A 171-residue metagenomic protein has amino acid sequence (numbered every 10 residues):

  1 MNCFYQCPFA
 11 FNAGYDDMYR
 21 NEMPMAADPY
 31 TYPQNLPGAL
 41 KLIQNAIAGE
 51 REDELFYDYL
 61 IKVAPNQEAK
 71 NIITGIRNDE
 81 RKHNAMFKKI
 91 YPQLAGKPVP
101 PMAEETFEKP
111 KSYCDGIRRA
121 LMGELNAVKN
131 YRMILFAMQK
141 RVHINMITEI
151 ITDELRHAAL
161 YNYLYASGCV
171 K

Functional and structural regions predicted by a protein language model:
N2-K171: Non-heme di-metal
